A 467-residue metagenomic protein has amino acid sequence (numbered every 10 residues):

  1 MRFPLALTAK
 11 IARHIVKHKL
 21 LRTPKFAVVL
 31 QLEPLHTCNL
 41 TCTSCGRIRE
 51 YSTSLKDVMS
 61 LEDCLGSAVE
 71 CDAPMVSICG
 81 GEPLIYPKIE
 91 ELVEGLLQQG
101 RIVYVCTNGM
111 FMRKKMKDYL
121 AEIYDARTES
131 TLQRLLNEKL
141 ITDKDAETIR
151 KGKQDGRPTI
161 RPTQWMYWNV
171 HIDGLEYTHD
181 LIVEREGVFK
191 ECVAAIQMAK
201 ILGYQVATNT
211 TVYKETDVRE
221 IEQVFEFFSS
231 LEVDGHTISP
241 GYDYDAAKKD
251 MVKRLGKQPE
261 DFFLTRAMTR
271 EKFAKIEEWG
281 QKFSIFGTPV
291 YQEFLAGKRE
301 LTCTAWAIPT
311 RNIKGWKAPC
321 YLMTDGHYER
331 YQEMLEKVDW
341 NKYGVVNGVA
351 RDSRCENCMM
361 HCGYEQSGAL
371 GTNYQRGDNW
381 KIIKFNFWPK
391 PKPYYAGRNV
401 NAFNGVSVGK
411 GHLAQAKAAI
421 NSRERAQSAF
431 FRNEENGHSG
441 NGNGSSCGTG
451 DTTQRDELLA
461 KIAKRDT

Functional and structural regions predicted by a protein language model:
R2-W165, R432, G442: Conserved alpha-helical substructure of the radical SAM core
K17-L21, G156-R157, F294-K298, G344-V346: Short, P/G- and charge-enriched loop/turn segments at secondary-structure junctions
A27-E33, F286-Y291, E336-V349: Short, intrinsically disordered, charge-biased short linear motifs at domain edges
T37, T41, T302, R354-N357: The −1 position to Zn-ligating cysteines in a subset of zinc-ribbon hairpins
G46-R49, E176, M251-P259, M334-W340: Short glycine/proline- and charge-enriched loop/turn segments that cap or connect secondary-structure elements
M59, L132-K139, D145-I308, N312-I313 (+8 more regions): Radical SAM enzyme [4Fe-4S]-AdoMet core and its adjacent flexible, acidic and glycine-rich loops/tails across
K317-T467: Flexible mid-to-C-terminal extensions adjoining Fe-S/redox cofactors in radical SAM and related proteins
